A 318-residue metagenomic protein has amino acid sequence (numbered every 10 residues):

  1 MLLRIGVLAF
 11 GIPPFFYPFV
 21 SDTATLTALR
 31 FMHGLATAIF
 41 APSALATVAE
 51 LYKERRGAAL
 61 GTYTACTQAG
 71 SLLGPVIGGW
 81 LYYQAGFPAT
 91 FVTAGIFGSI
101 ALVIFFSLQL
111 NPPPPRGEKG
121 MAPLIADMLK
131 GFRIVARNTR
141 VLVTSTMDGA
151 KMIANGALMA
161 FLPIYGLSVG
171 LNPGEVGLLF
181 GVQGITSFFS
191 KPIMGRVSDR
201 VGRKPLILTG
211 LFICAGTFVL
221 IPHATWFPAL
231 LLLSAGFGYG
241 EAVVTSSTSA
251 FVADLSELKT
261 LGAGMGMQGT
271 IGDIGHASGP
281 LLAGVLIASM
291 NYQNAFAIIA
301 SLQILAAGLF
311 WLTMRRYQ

Functional and structural regions predicted by a protein language model:
L2-F15, G95, P205-L220: Structural signature of the two symmetry-related core transmembrane helices
P13, A24-M32, T217, P228-G236: Paired small-residue
F19-T25, K53, G202, H223-T225: Helix-breaking motifs and short loop linkers at transmembrane-helix boundaries and internal kinks in secondary membrane
L29-T67, A250-F251: Cytoplasmic helix-loop-helix junction between adjacent transmembrane helices in 12-TM secondary transporters
Y63-F106: Helix-loop-helix hairpin linking two adjacent transmembrane segments in secondary transporters
I96-G117, L309-M314: C-terminal membrane-cytosol helix-exit motif in multi-pass small-molecule transporters
L110-S145: Juxtamembrane intracellular "pre-TM" segments in multi-pass secondary transporters
R137-A154, A235: Pair of pore-lining "gating" transmembrane helices in MFS-fold secondary transporters
